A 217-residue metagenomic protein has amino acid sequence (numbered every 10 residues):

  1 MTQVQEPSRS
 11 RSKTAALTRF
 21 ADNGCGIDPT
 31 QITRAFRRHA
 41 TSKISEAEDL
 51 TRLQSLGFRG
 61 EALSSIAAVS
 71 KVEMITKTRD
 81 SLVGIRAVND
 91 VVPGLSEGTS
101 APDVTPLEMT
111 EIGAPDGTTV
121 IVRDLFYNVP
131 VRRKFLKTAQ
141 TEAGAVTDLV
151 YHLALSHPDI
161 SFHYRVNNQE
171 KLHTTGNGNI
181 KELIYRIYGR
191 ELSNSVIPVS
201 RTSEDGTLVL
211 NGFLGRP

Functional and structural regions predicted by a protein language model:
M1-P217: N-terminal phosphate-binding caps/lids of nucleotide- and nucleic-acid-binding domains
